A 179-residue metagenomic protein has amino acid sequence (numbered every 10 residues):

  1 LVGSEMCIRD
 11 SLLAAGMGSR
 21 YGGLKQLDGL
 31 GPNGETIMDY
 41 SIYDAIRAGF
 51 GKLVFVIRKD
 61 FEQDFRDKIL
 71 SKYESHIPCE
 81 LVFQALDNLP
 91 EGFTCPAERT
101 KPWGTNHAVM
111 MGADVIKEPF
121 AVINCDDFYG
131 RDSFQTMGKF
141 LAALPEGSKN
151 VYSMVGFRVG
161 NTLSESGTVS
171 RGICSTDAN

Functional and structural regions predicted by a protein language model:
L1-I8: Short, small-residue-biased leader/transition segments that mark boundaries at the very start of proteins
R9-P32, A48: Glycine-rich N-terminal loop/short-helix segment of MobA-like nucleotidyltransferase
G18, F128-G130: A short, conserved beta-strand element in the Rossmann-like catalytic core that flanks the donor/metal-binding loop
T36-F55, D67-K68: A short, N-terminal amphipathic alpha-helix
G51-D60, V82: Short beta-strand/loop segment that forms part of the nucleotide-sugar
Y73-P119: Short phosphate-binding loop-to-helix
E118-F128: Short beta-strand-to-loop acidic/aromatic patch adjacent to the donor-nucleotide binding site
R131-N179: Conserved core of the sugar-phosphate nucleotidyltransferase
